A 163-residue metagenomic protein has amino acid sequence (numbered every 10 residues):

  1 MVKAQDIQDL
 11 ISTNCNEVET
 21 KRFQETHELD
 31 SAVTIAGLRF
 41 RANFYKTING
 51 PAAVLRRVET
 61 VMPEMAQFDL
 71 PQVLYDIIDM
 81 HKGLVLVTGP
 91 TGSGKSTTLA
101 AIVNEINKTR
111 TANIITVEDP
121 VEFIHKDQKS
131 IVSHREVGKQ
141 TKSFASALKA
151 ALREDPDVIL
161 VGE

Functional and structural regions predicted by a protein language model:
M1-T88, T98: N-terminal "pre-motor" subdomain/linker immediately upstream of P-loop NTPase catalytic cores
M65-Q72, T97, R135-K142, S146: Residues at secondary-structure transition points
Q67, K108, P156: Short, conserved catalytic or interaction motifs in soluble domains
G94: Conserved glycine(s) of the Walker
L99-V103: Post-Walker A alpha-helix
T111-E163: Switch/coupling sub-region of P-loop NTPases
